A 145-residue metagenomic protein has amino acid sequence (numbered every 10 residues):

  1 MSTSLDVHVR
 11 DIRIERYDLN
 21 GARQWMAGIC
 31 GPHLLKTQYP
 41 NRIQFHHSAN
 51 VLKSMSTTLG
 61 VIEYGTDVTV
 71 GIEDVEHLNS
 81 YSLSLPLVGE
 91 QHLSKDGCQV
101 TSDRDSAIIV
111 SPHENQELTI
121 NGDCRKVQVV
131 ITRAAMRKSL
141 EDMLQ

Functional and structural regions predicted by a protein language model:
M1-Q44, H92-Q145: Alpha-helical bundle regulatory/interaction domains
P32-V75: Long amphipathic N-terminal alpha/beta scaffold segment
V51, L59-V61, S82-L83, A107-I109 (+1 more regions): Conserved hydrophobic/aromatic beta-strand scaffold that supports enzyme active sites
M55-T57, Y64-V70, D74-D96, R133: Glycine- and acidic-residue-biased ligand/ion/polar-headgroup-sensing regions
